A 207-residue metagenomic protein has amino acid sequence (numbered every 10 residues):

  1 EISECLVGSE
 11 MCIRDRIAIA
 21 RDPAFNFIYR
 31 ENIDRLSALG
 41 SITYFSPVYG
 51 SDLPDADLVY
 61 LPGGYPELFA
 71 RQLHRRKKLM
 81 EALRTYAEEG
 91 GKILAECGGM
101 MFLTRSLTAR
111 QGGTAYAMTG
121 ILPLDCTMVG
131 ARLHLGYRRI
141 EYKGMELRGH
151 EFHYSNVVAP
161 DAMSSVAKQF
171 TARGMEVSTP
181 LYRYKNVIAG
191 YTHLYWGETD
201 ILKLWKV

Functional and structural regions predicted by a protein language model:
E1-I13: Short, small-residue-biased leader/transition segments that mark boundaries at the very start of proteins
R16-Y86: Phosphate-binding active sites in nucleotide-utilizing proteins
A18-I19, T43-Y44, Y60, A95 (+2 more regions): Structured core elements
P23-F25, Y49-G50, Y65-E67, M100-M101 (+4 more regions): Short, glycine-/Ser/Thr-/acidic-enriched flexible segments
F25-R35, T43, P54, M128-A131 (+1 more regions): C-terminal and late-domain segments of enzyme folds
Y60-P62, L94, A189-Y191: Structural motif
L61-Y65, G99, K185: Short acidic (Asp/Glu) and glycine-rich catalytic loops that position anionic groups and cofactors
P66-R139: Cysteine-nucleophile active-site neighborhood
